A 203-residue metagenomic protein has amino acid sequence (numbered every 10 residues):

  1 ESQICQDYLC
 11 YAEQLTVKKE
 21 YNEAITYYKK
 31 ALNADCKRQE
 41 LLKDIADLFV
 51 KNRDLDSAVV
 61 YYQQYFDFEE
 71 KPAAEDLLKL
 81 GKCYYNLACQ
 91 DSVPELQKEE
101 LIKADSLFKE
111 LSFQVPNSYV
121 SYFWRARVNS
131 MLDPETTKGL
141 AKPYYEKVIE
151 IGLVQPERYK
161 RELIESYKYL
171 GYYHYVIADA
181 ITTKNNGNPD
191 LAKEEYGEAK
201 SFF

Functional and structural regions predicted by a protein language model:
E1, K30-A31, Q64-Y65, E110-L111 (+1 more regions): Canonical positions in the second alpha-helix
S2, C36, E70-P72, P116-N117 (+1 more regions): Short coil turns that delineate tetratricopeptide repeat
D7, L41, E75-D76, S121-Y122 (+2 more regions): TPR alpha-solenoid repeat register
E13, D47-V50, K82, N86-C89 (+3 more regions): Residue-level recognition of tetratricopeptide repeat
K18, N52, L87, K98 (+3 more regions): Structural motif corresponding to the intra-repeat A-B loop/turn of tetratricopeptide repeats
